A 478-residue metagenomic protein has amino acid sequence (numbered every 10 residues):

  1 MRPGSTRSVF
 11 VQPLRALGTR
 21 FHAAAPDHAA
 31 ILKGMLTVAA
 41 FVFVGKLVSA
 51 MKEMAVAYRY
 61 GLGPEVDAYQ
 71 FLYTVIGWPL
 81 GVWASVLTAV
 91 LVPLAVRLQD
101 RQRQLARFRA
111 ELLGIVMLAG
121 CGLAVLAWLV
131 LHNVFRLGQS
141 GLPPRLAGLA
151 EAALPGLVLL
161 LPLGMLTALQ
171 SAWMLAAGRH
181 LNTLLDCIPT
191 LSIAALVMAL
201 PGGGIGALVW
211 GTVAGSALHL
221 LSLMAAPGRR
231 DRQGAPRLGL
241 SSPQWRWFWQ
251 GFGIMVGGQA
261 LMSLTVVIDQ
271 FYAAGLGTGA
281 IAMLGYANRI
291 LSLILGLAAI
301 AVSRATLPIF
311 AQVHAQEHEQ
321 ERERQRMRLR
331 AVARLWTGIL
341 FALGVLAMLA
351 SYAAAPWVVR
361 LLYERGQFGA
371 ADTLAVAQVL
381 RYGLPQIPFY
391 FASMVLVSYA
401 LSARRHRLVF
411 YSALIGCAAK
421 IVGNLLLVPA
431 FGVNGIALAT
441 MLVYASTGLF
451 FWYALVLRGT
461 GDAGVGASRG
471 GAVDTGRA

Functional and structural regions predicted by a protein language model:
Q12-I31, M35, S222-M262, H318-R324 (+1 more regions): Interhelical loop/hinge segments that connect adjacent transmembrane helices in multipass membrane
K33-A57, G215, H219, L223-P227 (+2 more regions): Transmembrane helical elements of multi-pass membrane transporters/channels
A39-F41, L159, Q170-L196, P385 (+2 more regions): Alpha-helical transmembrane segments of multi-pass membrane transporters/permeases
D67-A84, I115, A282-A299, G338-A342: Alpha-helical transmembrane segments of polytopic membrane transporters and translocases
A84-D100, A299-E323, V397: Helix-loop junctions and terminal segments of transmembrane helices in multi-pass membrane transport/translocation
L123-R145, L346-A370: Short membrane-interface helical motifs at transmembrane helix boundaries in multi-pass membrane transporters
L142-Q170, F368-L396: Alpha-helical transmembrane segments of multi-pass membrane proteins
T190-L221, A225, R407, I415-L449 (+2 more regions): Membrane-interface helix-loop junctions in multi-pass transport and translocation proteins
